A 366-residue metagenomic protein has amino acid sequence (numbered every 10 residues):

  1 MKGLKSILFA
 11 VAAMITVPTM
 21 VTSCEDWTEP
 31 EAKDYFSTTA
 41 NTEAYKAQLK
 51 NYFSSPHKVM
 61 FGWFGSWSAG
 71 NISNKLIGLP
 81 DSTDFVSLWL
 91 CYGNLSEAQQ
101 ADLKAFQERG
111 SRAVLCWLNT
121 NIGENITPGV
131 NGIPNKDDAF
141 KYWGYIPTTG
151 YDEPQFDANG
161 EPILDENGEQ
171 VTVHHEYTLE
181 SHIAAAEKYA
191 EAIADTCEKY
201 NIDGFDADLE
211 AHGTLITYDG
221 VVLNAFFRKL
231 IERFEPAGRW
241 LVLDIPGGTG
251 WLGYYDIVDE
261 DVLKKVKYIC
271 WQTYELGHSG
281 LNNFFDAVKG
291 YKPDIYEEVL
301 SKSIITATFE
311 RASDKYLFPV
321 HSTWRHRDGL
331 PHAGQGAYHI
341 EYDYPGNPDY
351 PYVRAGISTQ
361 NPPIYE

Functional and structural regions predicted by a protein language model:
M1-I7, M14-P56: Bacterial Sec-dependent N-terminal signal peptides
L4, L8-V11, L49-N51, G70-S73 (+1 more regions): Short, well-ordered helical secondary-structure segments
A10, M14-T16, M20, Q170-T172 (+1 more regions): Detector for intrinsically disordered, low-structure N-terminal pre-sequences
P56-Y291, I295-H321, H332, G336-E341 (+1 more regions): Chitinase-like catalytic core of GlcNAc-active glycosidases
S322-H326: Catalytic-core region of carbohydrate-active enzymes that cleave or remodel glycosidic bonds
Y350-E366: Short, low-complexity, Pro/Ser/Thr/Gly-rich segments in the mature regions of secreted, periplasmic
